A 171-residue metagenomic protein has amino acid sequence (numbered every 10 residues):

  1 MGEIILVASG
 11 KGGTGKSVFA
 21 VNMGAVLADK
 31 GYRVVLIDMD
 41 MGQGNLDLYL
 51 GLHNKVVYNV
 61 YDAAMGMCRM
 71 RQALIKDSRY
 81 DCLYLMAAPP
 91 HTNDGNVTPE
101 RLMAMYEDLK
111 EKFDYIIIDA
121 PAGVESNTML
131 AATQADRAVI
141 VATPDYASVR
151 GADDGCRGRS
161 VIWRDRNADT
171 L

Functional and structural regions predicted by a protein language model:
M1-E3, K30-R33, Y80-D81, K112-F113 (+2 more regions): Short coil/turn connectors at secondary-structure junctions
I4-R69, Y115: Walker A/P-loop NTP-binding active-site region of P-loop NTPases, recognizing the glycine-rich GxxxxGKT/S
S9, D38, A87-P90, A120 (+2 more regions): Flexible glycine-/small-residue-rich
G12, N93-D94, G123, A147: Glycine-/small-residue-rich active-site loops that bind phosphorylated ligands and cofactors
K16, A20, T98, L102 (+1 more regions): Short, conserved glycine- and acidic-residue-centered signature motifs in active-site or ligand-binding loops
A20-M23, L74, G155: Aromatic/hydrophobic pocket-lining residues that form π-stacking "cages" and hydrophobic walls in ligand
M39-E111: P-loop/Walker-type NTP enzyme "switch/lid" segment
A104, D108-Y115, A120-L171: Conserved catalytic-core segment of NTP-binding enzymes
